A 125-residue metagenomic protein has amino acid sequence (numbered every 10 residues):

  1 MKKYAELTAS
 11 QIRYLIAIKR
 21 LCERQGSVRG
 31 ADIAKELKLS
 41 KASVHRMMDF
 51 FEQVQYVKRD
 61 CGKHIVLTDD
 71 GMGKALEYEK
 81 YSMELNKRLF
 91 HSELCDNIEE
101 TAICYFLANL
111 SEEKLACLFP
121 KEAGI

Functional and structural regions predicted by a protein language model:
M1-L15: Short alpha-helical segments that sit at the start of domains
Q11-G26: Short amphipathic alpha-helical interface segments
R24-A34: Short acidic, hydrophobic short linear motifs in intrinsically disordered regions
A42-H45: Key DNA-contact positions within bacterial/archaeal DNA-binding proteins
E52-C61: A short, conserved structural fragment
K63-Y81: Basic, amphipathic "hinge/linker" alpha-helix immediately C-terminal to the N-terminal HTH DNA-binding motif
M83-E122: Amphipathic alpha-helical dimerization/coiled-coil segments that flank or bridge DNA-binding/regulatory modules
